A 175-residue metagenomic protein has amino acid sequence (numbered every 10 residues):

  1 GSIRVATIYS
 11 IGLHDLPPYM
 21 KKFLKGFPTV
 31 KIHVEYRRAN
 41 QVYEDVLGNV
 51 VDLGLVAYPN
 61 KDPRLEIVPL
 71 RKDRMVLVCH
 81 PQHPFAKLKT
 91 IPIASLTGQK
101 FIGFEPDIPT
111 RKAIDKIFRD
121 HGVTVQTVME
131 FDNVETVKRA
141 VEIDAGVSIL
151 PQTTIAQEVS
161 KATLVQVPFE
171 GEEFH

Functional and structural regions predicted by a protein language model:
G1-P63: Central regulatory/effector-binding core of bacterial HTH transcription factors
R4-A6, M75, I91-T110: Short loop->beta-strand "edge-of-pocket" segments that line small-molecule binding or catalytic clefts across diverse
V5, V46-L47, L96, I114 (+1 more regions): Hydrophobic residues within well-ordered alpha-helices
G26-V34, R119-V128: A local structural motif
V30, V46-V56, M75, V123 (+2 more regions): Alpha-to-beta junction loops
R37, V51-A57, E130-D132, I149-P151 (+1 more regions): Short beta-strand and adjacent tight-turn residues that come in two discontinuous sequence segments and form the edges
D62-P69, D73-R74, L88-K89, S95 (+1 more regions): Beta-alpha-beta core module
F85-A86, K100-H121, Q152: Secondary-structure junction motif
